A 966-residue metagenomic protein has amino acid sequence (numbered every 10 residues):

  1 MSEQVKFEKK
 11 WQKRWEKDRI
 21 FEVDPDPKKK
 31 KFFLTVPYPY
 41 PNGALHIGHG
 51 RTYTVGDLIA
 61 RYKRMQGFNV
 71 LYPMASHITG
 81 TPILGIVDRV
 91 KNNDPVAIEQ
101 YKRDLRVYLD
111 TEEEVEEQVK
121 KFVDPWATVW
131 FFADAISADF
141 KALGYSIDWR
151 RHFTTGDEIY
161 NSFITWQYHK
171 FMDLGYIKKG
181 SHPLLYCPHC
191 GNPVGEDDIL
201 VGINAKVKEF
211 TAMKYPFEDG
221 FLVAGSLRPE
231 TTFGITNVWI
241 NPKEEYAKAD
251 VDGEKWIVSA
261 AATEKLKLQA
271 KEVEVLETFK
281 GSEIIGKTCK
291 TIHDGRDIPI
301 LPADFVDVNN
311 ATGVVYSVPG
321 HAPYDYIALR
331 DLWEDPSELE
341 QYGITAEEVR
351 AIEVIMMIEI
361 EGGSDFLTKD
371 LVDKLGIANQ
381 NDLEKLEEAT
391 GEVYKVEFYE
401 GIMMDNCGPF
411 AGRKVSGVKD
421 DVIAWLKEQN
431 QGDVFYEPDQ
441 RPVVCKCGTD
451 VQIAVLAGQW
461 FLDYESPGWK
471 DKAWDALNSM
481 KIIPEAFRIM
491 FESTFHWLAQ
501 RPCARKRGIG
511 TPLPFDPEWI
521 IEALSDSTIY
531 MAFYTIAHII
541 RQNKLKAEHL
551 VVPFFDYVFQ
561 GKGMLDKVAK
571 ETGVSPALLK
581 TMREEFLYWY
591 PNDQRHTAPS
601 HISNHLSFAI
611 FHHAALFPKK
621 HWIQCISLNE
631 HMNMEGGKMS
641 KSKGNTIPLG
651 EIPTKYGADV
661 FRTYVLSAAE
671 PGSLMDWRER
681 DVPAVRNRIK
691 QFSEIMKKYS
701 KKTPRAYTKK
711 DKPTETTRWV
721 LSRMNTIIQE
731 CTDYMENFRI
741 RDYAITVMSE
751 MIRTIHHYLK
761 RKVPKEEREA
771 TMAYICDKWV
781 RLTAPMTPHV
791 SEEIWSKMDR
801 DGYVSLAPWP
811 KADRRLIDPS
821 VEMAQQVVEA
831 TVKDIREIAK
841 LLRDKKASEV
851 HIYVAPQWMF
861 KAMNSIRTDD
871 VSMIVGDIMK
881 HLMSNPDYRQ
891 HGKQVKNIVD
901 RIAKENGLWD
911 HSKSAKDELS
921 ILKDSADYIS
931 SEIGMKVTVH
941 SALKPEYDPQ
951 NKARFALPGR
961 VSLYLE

Functional and structural regions predicted by a protein language model:
M1-I47, R64, V70, V273 (+10 more regions): Non-catalytic terminal extensions that flank enzyme cores
K9-K10, R14-D18, V90-F233, G286-K290 (+9 more regions): Residue patterns forming the tRNA-binding/recognition surfaces of aminoacyl-tRNA synthetases and related DALR
D24-R89, T155, I164, A224-T232 (+4 more regions): N-terminal catalytic cores of NTP/NDP-binding nucleotidyl/phosphoryl-transfer enzymes
H77, L200-I203, R705-T732, I745-S749 (+3 more regions): Acidic, turn-prone loop/beta-hairpin segments
I136-F140, F163, C447-D450, L498-R505 (+4 more regions): Core structural elements
K214-F217, K290-T312, P319, E465 (+1 more regions): Alpha-helical recognition segments enriched in aromatics with Gly/Pro capping that present substrate-recognition
P229-W239, E244-V314, P323-Y324: Protease-associated
P683, G802-E966: C-terminal low-complexity, glycine/proline- and small-hydrophobic-enriched intrinsically disordered tails that act as
